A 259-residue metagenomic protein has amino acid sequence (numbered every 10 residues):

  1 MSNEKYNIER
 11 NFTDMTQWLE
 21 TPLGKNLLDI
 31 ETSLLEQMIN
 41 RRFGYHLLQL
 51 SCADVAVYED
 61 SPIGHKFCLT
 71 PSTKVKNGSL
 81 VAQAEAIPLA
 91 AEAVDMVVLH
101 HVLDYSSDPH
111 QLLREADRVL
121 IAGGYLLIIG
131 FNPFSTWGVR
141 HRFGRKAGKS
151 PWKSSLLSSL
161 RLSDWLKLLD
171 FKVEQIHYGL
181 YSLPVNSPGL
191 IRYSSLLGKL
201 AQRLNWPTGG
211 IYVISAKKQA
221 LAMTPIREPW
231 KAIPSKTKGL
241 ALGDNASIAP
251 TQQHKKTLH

Functional and structural regions predicted by a protein language model:
M1-N40: Class I SAM-dependent methyltransferase Rossmann-like catalytic core, especially the SAM/SAH-binding loop
S33, Q37-I87: Class I SAM-dependent methyltransferase SAM/SAH-binding core
E85-V97: A short acidic, Gly/Pro-enriched loop at the edge of an enzyme's catalytic core that lines a small-molecule cofactor
H110-Y125: A short glycine-rich, Lys/Arg-flanked "PGG" loop and its adjoining helix->strand segment in the class I
Y125-K153: Conserved class I S-adenosyl-L-methionine
F143, K153-I176: Short alpha-helix
V173-K199, P207-T208: Conserved catalytic loop of SAM-dependent methyltransferase domains
L196-H259: C-terminal lobe and adjacent flexible extensions of AdoMet/dcAdoMet transferase-like proteins
